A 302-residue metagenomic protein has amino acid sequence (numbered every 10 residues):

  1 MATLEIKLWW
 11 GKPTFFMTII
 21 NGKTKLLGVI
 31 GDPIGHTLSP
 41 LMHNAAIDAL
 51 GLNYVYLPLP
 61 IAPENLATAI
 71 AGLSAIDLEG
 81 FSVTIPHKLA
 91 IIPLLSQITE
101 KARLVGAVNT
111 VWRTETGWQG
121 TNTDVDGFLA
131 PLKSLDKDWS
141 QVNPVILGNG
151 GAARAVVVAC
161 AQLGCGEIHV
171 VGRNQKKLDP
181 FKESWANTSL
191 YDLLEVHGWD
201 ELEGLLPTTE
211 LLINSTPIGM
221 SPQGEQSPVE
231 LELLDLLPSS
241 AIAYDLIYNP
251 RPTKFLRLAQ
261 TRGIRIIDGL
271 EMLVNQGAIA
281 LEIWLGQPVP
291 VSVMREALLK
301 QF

Functional and structural regions predicted by a protein language model:
W9-W10: Tryptophan (W) side chains
I19-L135: Phosphate/diphosphate ligand-binding glycine-rich loop within oxidoreductases
G31, N122, Q141-A161: Glycine-rich adenosine-cofactor-binding loop
K137-V142, L237-S239: Short helix-loop-beta connector
Q162-E167, I264: Conserved S-adenosyl-L-methionine
I168-T188: NAD(P)-binding Rossmann-fold cofactor-contacting core
L190-I266: Rossmann-like adenosine-cofactor binding region
I242, L246-F302: Adenosine-phosphate binding glycine-rich loop
